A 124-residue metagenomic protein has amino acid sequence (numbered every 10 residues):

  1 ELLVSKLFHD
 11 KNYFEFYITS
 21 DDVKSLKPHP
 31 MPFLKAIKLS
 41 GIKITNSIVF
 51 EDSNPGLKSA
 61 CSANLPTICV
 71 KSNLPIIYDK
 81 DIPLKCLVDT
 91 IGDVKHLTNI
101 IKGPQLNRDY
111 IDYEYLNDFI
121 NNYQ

Functional and structural regions predicted by a protein language model:
E1-Q124: Asp-based, Mg2+/Mn2+-dependent phosphohydrolase catalytic module
